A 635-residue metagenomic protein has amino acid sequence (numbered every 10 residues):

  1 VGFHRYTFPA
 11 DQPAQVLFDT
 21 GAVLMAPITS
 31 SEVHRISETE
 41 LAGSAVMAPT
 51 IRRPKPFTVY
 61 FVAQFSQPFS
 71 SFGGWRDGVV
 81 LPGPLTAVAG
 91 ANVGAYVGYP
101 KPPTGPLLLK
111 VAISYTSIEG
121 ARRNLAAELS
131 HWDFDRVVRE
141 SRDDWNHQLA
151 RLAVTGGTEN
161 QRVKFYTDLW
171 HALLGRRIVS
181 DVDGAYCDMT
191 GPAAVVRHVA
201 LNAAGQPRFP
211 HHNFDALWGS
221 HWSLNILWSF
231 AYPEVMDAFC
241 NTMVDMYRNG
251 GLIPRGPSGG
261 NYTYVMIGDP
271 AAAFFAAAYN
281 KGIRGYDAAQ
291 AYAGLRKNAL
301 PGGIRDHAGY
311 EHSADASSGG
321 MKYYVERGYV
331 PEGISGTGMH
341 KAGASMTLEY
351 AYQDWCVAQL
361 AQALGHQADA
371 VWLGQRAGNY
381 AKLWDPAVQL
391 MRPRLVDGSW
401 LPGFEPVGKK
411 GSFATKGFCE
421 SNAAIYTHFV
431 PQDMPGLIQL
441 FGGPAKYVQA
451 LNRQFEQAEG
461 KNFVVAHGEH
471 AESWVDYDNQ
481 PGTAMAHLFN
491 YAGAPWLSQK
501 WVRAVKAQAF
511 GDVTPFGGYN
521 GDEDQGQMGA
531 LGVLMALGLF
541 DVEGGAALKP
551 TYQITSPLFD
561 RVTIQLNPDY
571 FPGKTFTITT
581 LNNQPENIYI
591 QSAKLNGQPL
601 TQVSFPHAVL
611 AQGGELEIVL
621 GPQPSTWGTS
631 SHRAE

Functional and structural regions predicted by a protein language model:
V1, D11, V23, M47-A48 (+14 more regions): Short, glycine-/Ser/Thr-/acidic-enriched flexible segments
V1-F3, P13-Q15, G94, P106 (+8 more regions): Extracellular structured ligand-interaction cores
V1-H212, A611: Beta-sandwich/jelly-roll carbohydrate-recognition scaffolds of carbohydrate-active enzymes
Q12-P13, L17-D19, P27-S30, R35-S37 (+3 more regions): Beta-rich accessory regions
P13-F18, E119-R123, R177-V182, P233-F239 (+4 more regions): Short, solvent-exposed secondary-structure capping/transition elements
Q148, L152, T167, V448 (+4 more regions): C-terminus-biased signal that marks the final domain/tail of proteins
L149, V154-S220, L227-R305: N-terminal core-entry segment
P207-N225, F230-A231, A272, G282-T577 (+1 more regions): Active-site core of glycosidic bond-cleaving carbohydrate-active enzymes
